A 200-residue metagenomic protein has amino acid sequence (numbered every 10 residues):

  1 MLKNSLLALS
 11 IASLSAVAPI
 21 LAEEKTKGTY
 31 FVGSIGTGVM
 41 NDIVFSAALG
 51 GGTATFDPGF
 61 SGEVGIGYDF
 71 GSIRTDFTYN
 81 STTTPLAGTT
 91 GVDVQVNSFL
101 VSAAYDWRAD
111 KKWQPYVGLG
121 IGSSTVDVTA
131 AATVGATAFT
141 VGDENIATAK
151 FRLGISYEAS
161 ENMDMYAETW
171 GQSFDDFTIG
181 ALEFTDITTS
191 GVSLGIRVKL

Functional and structural regions predicted by a protein language model:
M1-G28: Cleavable N-terminal export/targeting peptides
I20-F70, V128, G191, G195-K199: Short glycine/proline- and aromatic-enriched beta-strand/turn motifs that initiate or cap beta-hairpins
E23-E24, G65-V134, T189-L200: Gram-negative (and chloroplast) outer-membrane scaffold detector with strong preference for beta-barrel transmembrane
K25, G51-P58, T89-V96, T137-A147 (+1 more regions): Replace "Gram-negative outer membrane beta-barrel proteins" with "bacterial and organellar outer membrane beta-barrel
Y30, S34, R74, A104 (+1 more regions): Aromatic/pi-system hotspot detector in well-structured domains
G38-A47, T82-G88, D110, S123-T133 (+2 more regions): Sequence/structural signature of outer-membrane beta-barrel proteins
Y79-P85, A159-L200: Predominantly the C-terminal beta-signal and adjacent terminal strand-loop region of outer-membrane beta-barrel
F99-V101, G118-S123, N145-I155, G171: Hydrophobic alpha-helical segments of small multi-pass membrane proteins
